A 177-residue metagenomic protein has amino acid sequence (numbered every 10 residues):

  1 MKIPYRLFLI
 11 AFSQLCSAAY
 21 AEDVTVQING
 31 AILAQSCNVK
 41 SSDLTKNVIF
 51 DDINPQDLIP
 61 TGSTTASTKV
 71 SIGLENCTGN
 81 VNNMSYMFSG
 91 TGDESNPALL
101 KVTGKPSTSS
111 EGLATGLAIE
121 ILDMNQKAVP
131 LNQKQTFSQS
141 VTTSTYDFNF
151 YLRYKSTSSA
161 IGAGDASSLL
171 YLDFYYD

Functional and structural regions predicted by a protein language model:
K2-I10: Sec-dependent signal peptide recognition, specifically the positively charged N-region followed immediately by
K2-I3, Y20-D177: Mature extracellular/passenger domains of Gram-negative fimbrial/pilin and adhesin proteins
S13-A18: N-terminal signal peptide c-region/cleavage motif recognized by signal peptidases
